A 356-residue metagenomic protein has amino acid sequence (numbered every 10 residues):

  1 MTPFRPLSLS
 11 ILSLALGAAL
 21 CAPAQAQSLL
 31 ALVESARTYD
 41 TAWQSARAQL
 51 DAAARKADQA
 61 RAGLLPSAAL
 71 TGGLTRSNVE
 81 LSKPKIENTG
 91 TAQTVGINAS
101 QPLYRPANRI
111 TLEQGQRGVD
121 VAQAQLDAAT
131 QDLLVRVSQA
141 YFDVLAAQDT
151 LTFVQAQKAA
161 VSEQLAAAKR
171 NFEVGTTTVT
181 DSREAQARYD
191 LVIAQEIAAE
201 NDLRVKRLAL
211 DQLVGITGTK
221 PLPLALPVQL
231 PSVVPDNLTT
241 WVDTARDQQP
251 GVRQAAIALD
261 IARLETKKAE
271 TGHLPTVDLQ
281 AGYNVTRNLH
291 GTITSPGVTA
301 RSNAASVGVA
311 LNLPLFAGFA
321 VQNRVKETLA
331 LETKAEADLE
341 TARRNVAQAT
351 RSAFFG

Functional and structural regions predicted by a protein language model:
T2-Q25: Gram-negative bacterial Sec-dependent N-terminal signal peptides
Q27-V33: Regulatory alphaC helix of protein kinase catalytic domains
A31, A92-T94, Q139, E184 (+2 more regions): Transmembrane beta-barrel architecture of outer-membrane proteins
V33-D40, S182, I216-G291: Amphipathic alpha-helical coiled-coil scaffold segments and their short linker/junction regions
E34-Q44, D51-P66, G96-Q114, A124-Q131 (+8 more regions): A glycine-/polar-enriched beta->alpha junction
A48-K85, D181: N-terminal, post-signal-peptide region of Sec/Tat-exported proteins
T71-L103, L224-P235, K267, Q280-A317 (+1 more regions): Small/polar, glycine/serine/threonine/aspartate-rich low-complexity segments that form flexible
D132-T244, A353-G356: Periplasmic alpha-helical coiled-coil/stalk elements that build and connect Gram-negative outer-membrane
